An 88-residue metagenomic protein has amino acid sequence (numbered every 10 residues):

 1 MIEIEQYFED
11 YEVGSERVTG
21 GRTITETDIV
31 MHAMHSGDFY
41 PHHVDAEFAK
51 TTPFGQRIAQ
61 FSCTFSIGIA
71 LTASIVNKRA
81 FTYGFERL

Functional and structural regions predicted by a protein language model:
M1-F85: Hot-dog-fold acyl-thioester-processing enzymes
L88: Hydrophobic/aromatic beta-strand elements that line small-molecule binding cavities or substrate pockets in beta-rich
